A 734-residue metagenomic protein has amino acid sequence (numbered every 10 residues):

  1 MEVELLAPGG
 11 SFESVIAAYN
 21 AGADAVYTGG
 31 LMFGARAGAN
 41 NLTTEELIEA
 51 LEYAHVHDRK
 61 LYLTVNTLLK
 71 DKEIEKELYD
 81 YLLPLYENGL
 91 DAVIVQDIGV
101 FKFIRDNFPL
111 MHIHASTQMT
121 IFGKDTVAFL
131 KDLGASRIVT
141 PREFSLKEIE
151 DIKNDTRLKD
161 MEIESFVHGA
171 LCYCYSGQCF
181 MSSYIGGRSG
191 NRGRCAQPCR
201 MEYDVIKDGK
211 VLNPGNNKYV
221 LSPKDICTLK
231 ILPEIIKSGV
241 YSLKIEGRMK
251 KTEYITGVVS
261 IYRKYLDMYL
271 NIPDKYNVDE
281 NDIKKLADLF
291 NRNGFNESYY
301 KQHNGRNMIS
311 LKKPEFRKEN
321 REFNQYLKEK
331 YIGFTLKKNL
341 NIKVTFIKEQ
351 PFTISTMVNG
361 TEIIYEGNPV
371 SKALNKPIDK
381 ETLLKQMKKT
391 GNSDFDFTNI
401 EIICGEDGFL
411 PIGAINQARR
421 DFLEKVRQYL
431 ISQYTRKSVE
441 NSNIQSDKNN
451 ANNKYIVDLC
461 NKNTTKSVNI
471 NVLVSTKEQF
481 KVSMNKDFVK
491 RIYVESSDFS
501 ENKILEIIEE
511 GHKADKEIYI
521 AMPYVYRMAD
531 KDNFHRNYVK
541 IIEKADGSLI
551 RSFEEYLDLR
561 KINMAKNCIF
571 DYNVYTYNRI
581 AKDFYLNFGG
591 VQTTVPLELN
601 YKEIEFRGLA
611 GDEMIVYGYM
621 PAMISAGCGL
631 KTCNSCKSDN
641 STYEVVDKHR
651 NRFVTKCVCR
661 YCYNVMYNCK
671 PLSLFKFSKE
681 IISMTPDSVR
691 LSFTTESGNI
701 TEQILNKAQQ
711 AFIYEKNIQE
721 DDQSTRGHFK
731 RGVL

Functional and structural regions predicted by a protein language model:
M1-A21, A25-R36, A50-L51, H57-Y86 (+5 more regions): Surface-exposed amphipathic alpha-helical tracts and adjacent flexible/coil segments at the periphery of soluble enzymes
L42-L47, E52: Glycine/small-residue-rich interface belts in oligomeric ring/scaffold proteins and their assembly partners
F122: Active-site PLP-lysine loop of aminotransferase-like
